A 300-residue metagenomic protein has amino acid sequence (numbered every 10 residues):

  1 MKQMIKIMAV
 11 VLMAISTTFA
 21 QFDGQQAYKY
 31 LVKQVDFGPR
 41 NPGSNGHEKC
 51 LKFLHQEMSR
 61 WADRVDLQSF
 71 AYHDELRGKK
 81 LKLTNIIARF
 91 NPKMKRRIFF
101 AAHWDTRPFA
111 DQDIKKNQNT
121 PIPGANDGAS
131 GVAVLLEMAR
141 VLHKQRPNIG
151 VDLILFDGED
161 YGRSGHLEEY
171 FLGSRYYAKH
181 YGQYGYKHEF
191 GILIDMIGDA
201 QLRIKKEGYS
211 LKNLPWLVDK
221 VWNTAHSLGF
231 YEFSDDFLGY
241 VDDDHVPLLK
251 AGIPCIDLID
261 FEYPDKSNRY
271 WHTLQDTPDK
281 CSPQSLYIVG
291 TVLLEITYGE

Functional and structural regions predicted by a protein language model:
K2-V10: Sec-dependent signal peptide recognition, specifically the positively charged N-region followed immediately by
V10-A20: Hydrophobic h-region of N-terminal signal peptides that target proteins for export in Gram-negative bacteria
Q26-K33, N45, K49-R60, S130-E137 (+8 more regions): Extracytoplasmic/secreted proteins, especially bacterial periplasmic and envelope-associated proteins
Y28-R40, Q118, A200-I204, H272-L274: Acidic/histidine-rich, surface-exposed loop or edge segments in extracytoplasmic proteins
K29-K93, V241: A non-catalytic alpha/beta surface segment that caps or lines the substrate-entry region of metallo-dependent hydrolase
S69, H73, F190, D199-E300: Active-site-adjacent substrate-binding region of metalloamidase/peptidase-like peptide-processing proteins
I87, R97-A101, D152-L155, E189-D195 (+2 more regions): Structural recognition of the beta-strand scaffold that forms the well-ordered cores of secreted hydrolase catalytic
T120-W216, E232, Y240-H245: Acidic/histidine-rich catalytic neighborhood of metal-dependent amide-processing enzymes
